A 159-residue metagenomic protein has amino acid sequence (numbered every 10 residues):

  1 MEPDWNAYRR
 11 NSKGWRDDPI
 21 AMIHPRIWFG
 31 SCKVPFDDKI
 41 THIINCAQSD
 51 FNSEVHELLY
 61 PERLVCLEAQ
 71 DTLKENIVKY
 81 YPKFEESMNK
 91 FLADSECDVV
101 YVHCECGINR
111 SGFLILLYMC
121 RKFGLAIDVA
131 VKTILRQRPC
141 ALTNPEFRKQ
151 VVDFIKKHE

Functional and structural regions predicted by a protein language model:
W5-V102, R121-I155, E159: Cysteine-based protein phosphatase catalytic domain of the PTP/DSP
D98-L116: A phosphate-binding catalytic loop at a beta-strand-loop-alpha-helix junction that coordinates phosphoryl groups
